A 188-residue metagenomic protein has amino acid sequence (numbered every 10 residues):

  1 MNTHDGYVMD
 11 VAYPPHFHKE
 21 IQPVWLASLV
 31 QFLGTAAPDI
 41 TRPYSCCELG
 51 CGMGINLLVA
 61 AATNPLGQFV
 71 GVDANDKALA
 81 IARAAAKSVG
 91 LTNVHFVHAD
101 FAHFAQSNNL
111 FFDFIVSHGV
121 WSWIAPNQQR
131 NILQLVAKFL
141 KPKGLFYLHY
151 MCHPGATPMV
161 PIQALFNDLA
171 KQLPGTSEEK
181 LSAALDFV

Functional and structural regions predicted by a protein language model:
M1-S107, P154-I162: N-terminal charged/capping segments associated with class I S-adenosyl-L-methionine
G67, K143-G144: Surface-exposed loop/turn positions
A86, F111-F112, R130-L133, V160-L169: Short secondary-structure boundary/capping segments
Q106-I115: A short acidic, Gly/Pro-enriched loop at the edge of an enzyme's catalytic core that lines a small-molecule cofactor
S117-W121, H149: Residues lining the SAM
S122-I124, F139: A short His-aromatic
R130-P142: A short glycine-rich, Lys/Arg-flanked "PGG" loop and its adjoining helix->strand segment in the class I
Y147-F187: Conserved class I S-adenosyl-L-methionine
